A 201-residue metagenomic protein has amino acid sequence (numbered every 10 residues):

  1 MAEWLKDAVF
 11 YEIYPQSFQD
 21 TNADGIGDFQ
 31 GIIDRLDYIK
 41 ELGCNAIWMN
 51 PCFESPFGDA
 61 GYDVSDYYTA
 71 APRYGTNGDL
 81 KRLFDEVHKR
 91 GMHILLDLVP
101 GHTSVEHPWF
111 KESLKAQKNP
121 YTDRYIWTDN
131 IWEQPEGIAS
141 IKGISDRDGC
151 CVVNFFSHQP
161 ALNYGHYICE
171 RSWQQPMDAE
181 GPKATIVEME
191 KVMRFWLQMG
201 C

Functional and structural regions predicted by a protein language model:
A2-V187, Q198: Acidic/aromatic-lined carbohydrate-recognition and catalytic surfaces of CAZymes acting on diverse glycans
V192-C201: Active-site groove signature of glycoside hydrolases
